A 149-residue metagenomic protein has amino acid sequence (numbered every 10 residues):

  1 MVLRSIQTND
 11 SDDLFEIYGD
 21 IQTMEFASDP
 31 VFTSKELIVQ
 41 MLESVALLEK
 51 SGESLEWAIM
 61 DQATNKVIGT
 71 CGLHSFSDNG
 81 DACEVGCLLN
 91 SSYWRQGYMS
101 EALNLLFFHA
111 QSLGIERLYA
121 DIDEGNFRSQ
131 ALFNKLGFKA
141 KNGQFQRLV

Functional and structural regions predicted by a protein language model:
M1-E25, E56, M60-V149: Acyl-donor (CoA/ACP) binding surface of acyl/acetyltransferases
Q22-S44, L55: Conserved GNAT-fold acetyl-CoA-binding loop/helix
V45-A46, F107: Hydrophobic core positions within the conserved protein kinase catalytic domain
A46-L47, L73: Short beta-turn/strand-loop junction motif enriched in small, turn-promoting residues
L48-G52: Short loop/turn motifs at secondary-structure junctions and domain boundaries
